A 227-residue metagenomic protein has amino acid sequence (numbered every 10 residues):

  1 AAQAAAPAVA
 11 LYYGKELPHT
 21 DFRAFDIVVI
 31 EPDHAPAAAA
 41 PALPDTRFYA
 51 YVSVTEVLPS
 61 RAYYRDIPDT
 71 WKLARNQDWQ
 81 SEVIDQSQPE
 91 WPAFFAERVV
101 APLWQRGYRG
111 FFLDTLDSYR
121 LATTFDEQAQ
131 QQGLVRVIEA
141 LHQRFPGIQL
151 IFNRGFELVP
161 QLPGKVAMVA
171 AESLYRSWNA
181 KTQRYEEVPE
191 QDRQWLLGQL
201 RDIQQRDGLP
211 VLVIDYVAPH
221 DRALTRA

Functional and structural regions predicted by a protein language model:
A2-A227: Glycan-processing catalytic domains of CAZymes
